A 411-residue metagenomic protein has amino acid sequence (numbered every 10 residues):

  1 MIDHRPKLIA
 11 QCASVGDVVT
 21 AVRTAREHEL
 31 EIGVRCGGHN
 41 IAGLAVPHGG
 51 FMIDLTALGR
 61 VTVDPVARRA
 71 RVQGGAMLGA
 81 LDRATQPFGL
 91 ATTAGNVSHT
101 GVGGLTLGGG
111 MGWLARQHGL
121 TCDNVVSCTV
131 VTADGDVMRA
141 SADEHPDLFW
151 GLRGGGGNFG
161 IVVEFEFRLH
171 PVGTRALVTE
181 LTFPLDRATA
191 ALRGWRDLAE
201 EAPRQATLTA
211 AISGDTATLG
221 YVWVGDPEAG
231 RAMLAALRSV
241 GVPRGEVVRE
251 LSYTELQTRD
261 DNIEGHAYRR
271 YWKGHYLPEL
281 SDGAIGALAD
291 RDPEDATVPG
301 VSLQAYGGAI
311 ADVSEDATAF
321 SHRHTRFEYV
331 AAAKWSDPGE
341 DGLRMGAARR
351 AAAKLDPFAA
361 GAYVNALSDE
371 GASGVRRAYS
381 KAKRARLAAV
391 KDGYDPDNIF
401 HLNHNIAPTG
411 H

Functional and structural regions predicted by a protein language model:
M1-H411: Soluble FAD-dependent oxygen oxidases
